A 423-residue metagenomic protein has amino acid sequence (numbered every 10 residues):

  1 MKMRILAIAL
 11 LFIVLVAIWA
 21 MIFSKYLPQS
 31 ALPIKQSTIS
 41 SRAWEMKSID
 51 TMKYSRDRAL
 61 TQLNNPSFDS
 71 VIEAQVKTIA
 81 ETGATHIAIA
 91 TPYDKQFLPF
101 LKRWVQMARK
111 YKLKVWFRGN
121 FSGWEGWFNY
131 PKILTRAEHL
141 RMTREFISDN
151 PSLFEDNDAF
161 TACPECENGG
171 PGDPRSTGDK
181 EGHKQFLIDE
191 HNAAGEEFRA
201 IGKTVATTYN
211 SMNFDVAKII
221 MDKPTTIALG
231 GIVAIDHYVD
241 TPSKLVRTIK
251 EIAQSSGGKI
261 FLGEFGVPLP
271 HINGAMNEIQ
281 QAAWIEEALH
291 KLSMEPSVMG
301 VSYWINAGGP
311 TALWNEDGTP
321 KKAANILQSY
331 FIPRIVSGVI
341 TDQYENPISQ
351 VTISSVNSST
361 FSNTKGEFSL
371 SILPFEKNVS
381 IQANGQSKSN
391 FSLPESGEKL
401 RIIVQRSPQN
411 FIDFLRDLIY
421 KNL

Functional and structural regions predicted by a protein language model:
M1-F12: N-terminal Sec-pathway targeting helices
L27-T51, L60-N64, I272-Q280, E295-N346: Aromatic-rich peripheral "rim/lid" segments of glycoside hydrolase catalytic domains that contact and position glycan
E45-T51, I87-I89, V115-G119, F160-A162 (+4 more regions): Hydrophobic faces of well-ordered beta-strands that scaffold small-molecule active sites in alpha/beta enzyme cores
N65-D94, W116: Catalytic domains of carbohydrate-active enzymes, especially glycoside hydrolases
F97-K102, E125-A228, P242-E251, S255 (+2 more regions): Active-site cleft segment of glycoside hydrolase catalytic domains centered on the general acid/base Glu
Y344, V351-F361, N384: Short amphipathic beta-strand segments in non-cytosolic proteins
P347, N357-L373, N390: Short, acidic Ser/Thr/Gly-rich low-complexity loop/linker segments typical of extracellular and cell-surface proteins
S380-G397, Q405-N410: A short, solvent-exposed loop/turn motif at the edges and junctions of modular extracellular/periplasmic domains
